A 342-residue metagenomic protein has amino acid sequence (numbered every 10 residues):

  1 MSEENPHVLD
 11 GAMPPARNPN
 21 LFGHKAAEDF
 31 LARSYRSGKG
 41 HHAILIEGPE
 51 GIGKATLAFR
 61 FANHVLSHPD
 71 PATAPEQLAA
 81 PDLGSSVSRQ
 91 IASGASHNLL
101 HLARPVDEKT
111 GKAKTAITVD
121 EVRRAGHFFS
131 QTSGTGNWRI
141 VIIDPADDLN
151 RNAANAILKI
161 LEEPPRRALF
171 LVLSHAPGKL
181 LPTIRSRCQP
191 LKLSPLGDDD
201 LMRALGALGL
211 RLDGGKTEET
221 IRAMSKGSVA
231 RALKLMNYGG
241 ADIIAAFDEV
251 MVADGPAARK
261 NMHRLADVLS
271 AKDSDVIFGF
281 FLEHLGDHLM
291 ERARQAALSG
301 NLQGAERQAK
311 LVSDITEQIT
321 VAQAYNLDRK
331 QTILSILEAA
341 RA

Functional and structural regions predicted by a protein language model:
M1-H64, H68-A80, G84-Q90, R166-A168 (+2 more regions): Charged, glycine-rich active-site and insertion segments that engage polyanionic ligands
F30-Y35, A116-I140, K159: Conserved alpha-helical scaffold flanking the Walker A/P-loop in AAA+ ATPase domains
G94-K109: Conserved NTP-binding/hydrolysis module of P-loop NTPases
K109-V119, A146, P190: Flexible beta-alpha connector loops of hexameric P-loop NTPases
S130, N155-L169: Conserved catalytic/switch belt of AAA+ P-loop NTPases
G136-I140, P165-L171: Loop/turn-to-beta-strand initiation segments
P145-L149, P177: Conserved Walker B
R151-N152, P182: Conserved D-loop-proximal element of ABC-family nucleotide-binding domains
